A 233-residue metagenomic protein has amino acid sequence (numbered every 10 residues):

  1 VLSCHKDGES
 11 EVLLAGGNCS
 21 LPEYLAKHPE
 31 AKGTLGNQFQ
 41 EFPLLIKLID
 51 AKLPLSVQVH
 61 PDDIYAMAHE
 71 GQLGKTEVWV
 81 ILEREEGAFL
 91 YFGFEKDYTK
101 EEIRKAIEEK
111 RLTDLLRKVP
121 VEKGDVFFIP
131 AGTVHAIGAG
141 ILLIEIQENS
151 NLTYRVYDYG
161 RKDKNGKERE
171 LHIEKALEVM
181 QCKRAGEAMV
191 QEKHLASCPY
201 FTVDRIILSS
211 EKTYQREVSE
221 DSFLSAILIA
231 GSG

Functional and structural regions predicted by a protein language model:
V1-Y98, T153, D158-A185, V203: Transition-metal
L45, V80, V126, V134 (+1 more regions): Short, surface-exposed charged micro-motifs
D50-K52, E85, A139, P199 (+1 more regions): A generic beta-sheet turn/junction motif
V57-H60, P120-A139, I146-E148: Conserved metal-binding segment of the jelly-roll/cupin
H60, I81, G124, I206 (+1 more regions): A residue-level signal for conserved active-site and pocket-lining positions in enzyme catalytic cores
I81-I103, K193-L195, L208-S222: Short beta-strand/loop turn elements enriched in aromatics
Y98-F128: Active-site glycine-rich loop that binds ribose-phosphate moieties when present
T113-P120, I141-G233: Fe(II)/2-oxoglutarate
